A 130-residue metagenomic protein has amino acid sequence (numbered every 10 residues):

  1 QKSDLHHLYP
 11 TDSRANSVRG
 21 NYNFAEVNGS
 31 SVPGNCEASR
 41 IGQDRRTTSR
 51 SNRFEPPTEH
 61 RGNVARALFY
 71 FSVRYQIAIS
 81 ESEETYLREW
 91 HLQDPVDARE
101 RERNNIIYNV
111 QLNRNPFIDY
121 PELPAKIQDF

Functional and structural regions predicted by a protein language model:
Q1-F130: Domain-level detector of nuclease and nuclease-like folds in predominantly extracellular/periplasmic contexts
